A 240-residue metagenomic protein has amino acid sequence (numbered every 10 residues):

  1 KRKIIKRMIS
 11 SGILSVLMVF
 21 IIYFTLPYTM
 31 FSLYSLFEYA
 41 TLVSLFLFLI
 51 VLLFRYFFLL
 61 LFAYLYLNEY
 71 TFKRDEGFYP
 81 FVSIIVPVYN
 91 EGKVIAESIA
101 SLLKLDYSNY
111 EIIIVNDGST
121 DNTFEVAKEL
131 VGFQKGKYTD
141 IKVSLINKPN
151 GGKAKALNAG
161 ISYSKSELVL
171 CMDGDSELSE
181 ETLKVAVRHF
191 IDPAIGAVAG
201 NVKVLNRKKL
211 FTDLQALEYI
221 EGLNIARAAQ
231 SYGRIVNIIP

Functional and structural regions predicted by a protein language model:
K1-F78: N-terminal membrane-anchoring/stem segments of glycan-assembly enzymes
E69-Y70, E91-K104: Short, well-formed alpha-helical segments that are part of the catalytic scaffolds of diverse glycosyltransferases
P80-S83, E111: Cell-envelope/extracellular polymer assembly enzymes that use nucleotide-activated donors
V88-A96, N116, T120, F124 (+1 more regions): A structural helix-start
I99-P149: Acidic donor-binding segment of Leloir-type glycosyltransferases
N122, V126, G174-H189: Acidic donor-binding/catalytic loop of UDP-sugar-dependent glycosyltransferases, especially processive GT2
K135, T139-D140, P149, A154-A156 (+3 more regions): Long helical/loop segments within the catalytic core of UDP-sugar-dependent glycosyltransferases, especially the large
V169: Short aromatic/hydrophobic "clamp" motif used to bind/position activated sugar donors
